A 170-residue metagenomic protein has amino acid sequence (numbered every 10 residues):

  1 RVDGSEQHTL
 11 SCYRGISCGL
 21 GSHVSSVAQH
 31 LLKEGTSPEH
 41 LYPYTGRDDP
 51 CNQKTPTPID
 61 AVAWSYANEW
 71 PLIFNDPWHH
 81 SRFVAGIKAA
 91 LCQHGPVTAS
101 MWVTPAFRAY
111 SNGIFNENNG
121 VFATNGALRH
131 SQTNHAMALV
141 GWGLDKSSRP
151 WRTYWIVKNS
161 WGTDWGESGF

Functional and structural regions predicted by a protein language model:
R1-F170: Catalytic-core signature of thiol
